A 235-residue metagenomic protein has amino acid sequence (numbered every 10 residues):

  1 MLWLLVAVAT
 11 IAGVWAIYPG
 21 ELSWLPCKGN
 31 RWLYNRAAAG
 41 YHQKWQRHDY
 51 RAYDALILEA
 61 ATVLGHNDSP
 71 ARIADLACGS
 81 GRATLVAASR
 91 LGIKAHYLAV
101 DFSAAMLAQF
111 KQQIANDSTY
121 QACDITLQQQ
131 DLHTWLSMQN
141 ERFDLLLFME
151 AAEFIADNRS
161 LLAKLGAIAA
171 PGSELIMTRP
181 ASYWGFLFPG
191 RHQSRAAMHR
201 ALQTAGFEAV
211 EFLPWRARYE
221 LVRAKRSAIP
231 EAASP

Functional and structural regions predicted by a protein language model:
M1-K28: N-terminal auxiliary segments of SAM/dcSAM-dependent transferases
L22-H66: Conserved class I S-adenosyl-L-methionine
A74-L76, S80-W135: Class I SAM-dependent methyltransferase SAM/SAH-binding core
H133-L146: A short acidic, Gly/Pro-enriched loop at the edge of an enzyme's catalytic core that lines a small-molecule cofactor
L145-D157: A short SAM/SAH-binding and catalytic strip from SAM-dependent methyltransferases
R159-P171: A short glycine-rich, Lys/Arg-flanked "PGG" loop and its adjoining helix->strand segment in the class I
G172-P180: Conserved beta-strand signature within the Rossmann-like core of class I S-adenosyl-L-methionine
P214-P235: Core SAM-dependent methyltransferase catalytic element
